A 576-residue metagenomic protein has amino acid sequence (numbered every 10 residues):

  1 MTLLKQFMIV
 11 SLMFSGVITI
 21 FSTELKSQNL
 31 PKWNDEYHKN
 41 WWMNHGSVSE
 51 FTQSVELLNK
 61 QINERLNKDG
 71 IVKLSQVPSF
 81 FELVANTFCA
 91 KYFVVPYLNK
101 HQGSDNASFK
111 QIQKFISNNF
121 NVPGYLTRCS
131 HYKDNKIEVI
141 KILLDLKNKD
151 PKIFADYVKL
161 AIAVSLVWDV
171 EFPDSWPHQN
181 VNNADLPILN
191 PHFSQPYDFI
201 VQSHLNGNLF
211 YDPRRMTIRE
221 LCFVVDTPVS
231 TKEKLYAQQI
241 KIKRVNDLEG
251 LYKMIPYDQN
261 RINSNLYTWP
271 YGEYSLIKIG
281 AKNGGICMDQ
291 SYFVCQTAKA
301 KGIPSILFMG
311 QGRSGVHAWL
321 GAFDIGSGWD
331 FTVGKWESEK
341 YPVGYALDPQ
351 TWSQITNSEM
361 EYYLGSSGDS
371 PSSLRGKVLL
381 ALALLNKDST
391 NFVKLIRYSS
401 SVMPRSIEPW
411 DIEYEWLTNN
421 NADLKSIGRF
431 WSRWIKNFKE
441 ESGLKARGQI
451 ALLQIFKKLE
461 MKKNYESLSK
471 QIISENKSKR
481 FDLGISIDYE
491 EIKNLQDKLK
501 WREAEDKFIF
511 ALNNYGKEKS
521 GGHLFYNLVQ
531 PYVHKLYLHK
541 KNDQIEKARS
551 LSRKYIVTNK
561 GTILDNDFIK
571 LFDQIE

Functional and structural regions predicted by a protein language model:
M1-S11: Bacterial N-terminal signal peptides that target proteins for export
I9-T19: Bacterial N-terminal signal peptides
Q28-G103, Q111, S117: N-terminal mature-domain "stem" immediately C-terminal to a signal peptide or N-terminal signal-anchor/transmembrane
E64, L83, A90-A281: Secondary-structure boundary elements
Y271-E273, I277, M288-S372: Hydrophobic/aromatic-rich core segments of domains that either
T332-W410, E415-K425, N437-S442: Low-complexity, Gly/Ser/Thr/Pro-rich intrinsically disordered linker/tail segments
A383, V393-E576: Extended amphipathic alpha-helical coiled-coil/heptad-repeat regions
